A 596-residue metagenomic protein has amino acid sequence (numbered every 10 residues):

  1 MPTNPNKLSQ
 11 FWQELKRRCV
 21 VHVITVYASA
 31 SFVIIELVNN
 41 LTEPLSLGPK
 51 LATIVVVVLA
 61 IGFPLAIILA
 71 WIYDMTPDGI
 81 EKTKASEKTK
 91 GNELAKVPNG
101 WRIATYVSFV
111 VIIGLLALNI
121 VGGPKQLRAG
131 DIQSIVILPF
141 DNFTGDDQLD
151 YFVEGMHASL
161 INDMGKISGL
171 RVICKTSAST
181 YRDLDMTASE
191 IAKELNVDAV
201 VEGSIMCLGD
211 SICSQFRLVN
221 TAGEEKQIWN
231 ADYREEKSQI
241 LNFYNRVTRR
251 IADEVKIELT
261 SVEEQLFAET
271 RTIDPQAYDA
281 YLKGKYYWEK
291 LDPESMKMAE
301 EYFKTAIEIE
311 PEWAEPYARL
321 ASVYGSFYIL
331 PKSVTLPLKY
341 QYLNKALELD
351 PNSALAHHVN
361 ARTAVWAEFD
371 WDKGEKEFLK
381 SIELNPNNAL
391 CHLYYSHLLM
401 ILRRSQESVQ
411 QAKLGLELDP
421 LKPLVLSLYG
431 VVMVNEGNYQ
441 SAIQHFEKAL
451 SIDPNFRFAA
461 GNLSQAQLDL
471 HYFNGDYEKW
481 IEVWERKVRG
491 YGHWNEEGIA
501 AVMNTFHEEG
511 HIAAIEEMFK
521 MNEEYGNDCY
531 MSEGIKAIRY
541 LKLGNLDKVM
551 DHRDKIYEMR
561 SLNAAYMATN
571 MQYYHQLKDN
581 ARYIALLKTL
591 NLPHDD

Functional and structural regions predicted by a protein language model:
M1-L118, G223-K226: An N-terminal, helix-rich hydrophobic module
G100-F109, I113-G130, A158-M298, Y302: Catalytic-center loop of serine/cysteine hydrolases
K125-E154: A structural "domain/chain start" motif
A199, S295-E312, T335-D350, K373-E383 (+1 more regions): Amphipathic alpha-helices of TPR/Sel1-like and other helical repeat/solenoid scaffolds
I273-E289, A318, A354, H358 (+6 more regions): Alpha-helical tetratricopeptide repeat
K285-P293, A321-S333, A361, V365-F369 (+4 more regions): Short coil/turn linking the two alpha-helices of tandem helical-hairpin repeats
Y302-K332, E558-Y566: Short, charge-rich amphipathic alpha-helical segments embedded in non-transmembrane helical bundles/solenoids
K373-L379, H392-L393, L399, R404-D596: Alpha-helical protein-protein interaction modules
